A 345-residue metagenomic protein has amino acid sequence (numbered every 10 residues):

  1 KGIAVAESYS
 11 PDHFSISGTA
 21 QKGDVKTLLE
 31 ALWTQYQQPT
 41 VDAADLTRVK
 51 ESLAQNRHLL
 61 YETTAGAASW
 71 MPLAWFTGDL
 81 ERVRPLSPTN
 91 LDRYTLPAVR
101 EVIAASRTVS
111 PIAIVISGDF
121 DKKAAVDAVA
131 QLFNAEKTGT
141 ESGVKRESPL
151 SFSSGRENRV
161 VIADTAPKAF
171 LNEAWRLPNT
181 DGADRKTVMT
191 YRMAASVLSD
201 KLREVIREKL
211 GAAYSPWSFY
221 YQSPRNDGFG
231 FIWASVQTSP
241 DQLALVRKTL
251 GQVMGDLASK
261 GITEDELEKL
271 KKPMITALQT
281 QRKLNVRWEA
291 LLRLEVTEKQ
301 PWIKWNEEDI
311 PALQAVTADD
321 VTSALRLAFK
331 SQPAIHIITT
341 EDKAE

Functional and structural regions predicted by a protein language model:
K1, E30, D184-D200: Active/ligand-binding-proximal structured segments within catalytic/core domains that scaffold catalytic residues
K1-Q37, V49-R93, V109-S117, K168-T180 (+3 more regions): M16 family metallopeptidases and their MPP-like homologs
Y36-T40, R57, A124, L132-T140 (+2 more regions): A generic secondary-structure signal for well-formed alpha-helical elements
I103-S106, L150, I162-T165, S223-N226 (+1 more regions): Replace "in large, NTP-powered and nucleic-acid-processing enzymes" with "in large, NTP-powered factors and other
A113-N179, D342-E345: An aromatic/glycine/proline-enriched structural segment found at the starts of mature extracellular/organellar domains
E204: Long, His/Glu/Asp-enriched segments that create or flank divalent metal/ion-associated functional microenvironments
I310-P311, D320-S323: Mature hydrolase/peptidase catalytic cores and their serpin-fold inhibitory cores, especially in secreted
